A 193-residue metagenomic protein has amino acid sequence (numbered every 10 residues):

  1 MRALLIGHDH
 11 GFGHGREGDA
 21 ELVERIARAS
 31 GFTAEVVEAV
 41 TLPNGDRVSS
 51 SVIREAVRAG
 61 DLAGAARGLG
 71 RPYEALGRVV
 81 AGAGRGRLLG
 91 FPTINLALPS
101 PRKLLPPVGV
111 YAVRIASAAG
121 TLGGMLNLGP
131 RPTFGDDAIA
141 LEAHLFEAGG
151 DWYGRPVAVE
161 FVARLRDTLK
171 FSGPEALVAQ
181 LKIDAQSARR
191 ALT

Functional and structural regions predicted by a protein language model:
M1-G15: Acidic beta-strand-to-loop metal/phosphate-binding motif
R16-V23: Charged helix-capping and loop-helix junction motifs
A27-G129: Glycine-rich, Lys/Arg-enriched anion-binding loops that position phosphate/diphosphate groups for phosphoryl
G82-T193: Phosphate/ribose-recognition catalytic cores of enzymes acting on nucleotide-derived substrates
